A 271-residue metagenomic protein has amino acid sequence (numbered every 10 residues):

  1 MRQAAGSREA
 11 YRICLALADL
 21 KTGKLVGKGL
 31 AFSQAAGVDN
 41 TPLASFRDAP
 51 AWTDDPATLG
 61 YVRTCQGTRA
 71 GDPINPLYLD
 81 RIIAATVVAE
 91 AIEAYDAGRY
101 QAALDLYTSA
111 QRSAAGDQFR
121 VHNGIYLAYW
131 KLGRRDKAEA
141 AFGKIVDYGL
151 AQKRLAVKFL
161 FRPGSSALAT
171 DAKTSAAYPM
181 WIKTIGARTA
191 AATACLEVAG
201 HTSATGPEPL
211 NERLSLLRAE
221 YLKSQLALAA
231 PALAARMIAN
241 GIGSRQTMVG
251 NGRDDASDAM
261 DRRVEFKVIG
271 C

Functional and structural regions predicted by a protein language model:
A5-A10, A16-S109: C-terminal/domain-edge helix-coil "capping" segments
E9-C14, G27-G29, L155-V157, A192-A194 (+2 more regions): Envelope-exposed proteins and targeting segments
D80-Y148: Alpha-helical protein-protein interaction scaffolds
R81-A85, A97-Q101, G116, L168-A176 (+1 more regions): Soluble non-cytosolic domains of exported or imported proteins
T86, E90, A102-D105, R120 (+6 more regions): Extracytoplasmic/secreted proteins, especially bacterial periplasmic and envelope-associated proteins
L127-K158, R162-I182, R245-V249: Alpha-helical linker/edge segments of TPR/alpha-solenoid repeat scaffolds and analogous pre-/post-domain helices
L155-S165, I182-A219, R236-G250: Short, surface-exposed beta-strand segments enriched in small/polar/acidic residues
S166-A199, K223-L228, F266-C271: Periplasmic peptidoglycan-binding/anchoring modules of Gram-negative envelope and division proteins
